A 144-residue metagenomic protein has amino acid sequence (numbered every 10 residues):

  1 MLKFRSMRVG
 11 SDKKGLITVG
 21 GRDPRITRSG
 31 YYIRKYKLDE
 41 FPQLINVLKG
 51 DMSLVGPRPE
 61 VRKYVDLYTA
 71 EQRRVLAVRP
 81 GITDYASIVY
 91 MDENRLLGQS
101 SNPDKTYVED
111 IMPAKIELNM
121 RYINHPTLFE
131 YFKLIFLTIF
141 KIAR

Functional and structural regions predicted by a protein language model:
M1-R144: Conserved small/aromatic sequence motifs within transmembrane helices
